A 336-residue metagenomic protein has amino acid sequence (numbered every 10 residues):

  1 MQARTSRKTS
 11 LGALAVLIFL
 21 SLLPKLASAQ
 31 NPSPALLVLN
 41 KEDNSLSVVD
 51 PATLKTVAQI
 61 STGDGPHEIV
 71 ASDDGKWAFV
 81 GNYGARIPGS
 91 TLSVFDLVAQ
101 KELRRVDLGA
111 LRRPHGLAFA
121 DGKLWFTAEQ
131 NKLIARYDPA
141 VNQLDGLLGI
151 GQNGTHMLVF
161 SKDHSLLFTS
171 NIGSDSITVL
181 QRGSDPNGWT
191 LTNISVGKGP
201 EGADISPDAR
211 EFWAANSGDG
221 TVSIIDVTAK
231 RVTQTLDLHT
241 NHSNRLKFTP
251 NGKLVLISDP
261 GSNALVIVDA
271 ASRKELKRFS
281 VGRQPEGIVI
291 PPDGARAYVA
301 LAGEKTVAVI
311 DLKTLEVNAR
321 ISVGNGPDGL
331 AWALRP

Functional and structural regions predicted by a protein language model:
Q2-A15: Bacterial N-terminal signal peptides that target proteins for export
A3-T5, L20, Q30: Intrinsically disordered, low-complexity Ser/Thr- and Pro-rich stretches
G12-K25: Bacterial N-terminal signal peptides
P24-P336: Predominantly soluble domains enriched in secretory-pathway, periplasmic, or organellar proteins
